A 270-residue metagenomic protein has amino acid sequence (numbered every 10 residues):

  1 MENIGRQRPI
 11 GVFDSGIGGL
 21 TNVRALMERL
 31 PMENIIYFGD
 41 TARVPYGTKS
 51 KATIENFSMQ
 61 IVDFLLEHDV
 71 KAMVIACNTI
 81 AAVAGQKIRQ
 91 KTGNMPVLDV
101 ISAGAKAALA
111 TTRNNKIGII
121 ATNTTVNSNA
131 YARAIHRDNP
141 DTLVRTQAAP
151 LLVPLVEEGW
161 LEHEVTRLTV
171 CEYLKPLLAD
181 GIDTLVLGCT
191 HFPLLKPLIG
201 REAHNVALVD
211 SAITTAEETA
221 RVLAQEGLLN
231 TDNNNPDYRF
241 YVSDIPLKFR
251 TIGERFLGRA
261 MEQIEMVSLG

Functional and structural regions predicted by a protein language model:
M1-G270: Non-catalytic structural scaffold of enzyme domains
